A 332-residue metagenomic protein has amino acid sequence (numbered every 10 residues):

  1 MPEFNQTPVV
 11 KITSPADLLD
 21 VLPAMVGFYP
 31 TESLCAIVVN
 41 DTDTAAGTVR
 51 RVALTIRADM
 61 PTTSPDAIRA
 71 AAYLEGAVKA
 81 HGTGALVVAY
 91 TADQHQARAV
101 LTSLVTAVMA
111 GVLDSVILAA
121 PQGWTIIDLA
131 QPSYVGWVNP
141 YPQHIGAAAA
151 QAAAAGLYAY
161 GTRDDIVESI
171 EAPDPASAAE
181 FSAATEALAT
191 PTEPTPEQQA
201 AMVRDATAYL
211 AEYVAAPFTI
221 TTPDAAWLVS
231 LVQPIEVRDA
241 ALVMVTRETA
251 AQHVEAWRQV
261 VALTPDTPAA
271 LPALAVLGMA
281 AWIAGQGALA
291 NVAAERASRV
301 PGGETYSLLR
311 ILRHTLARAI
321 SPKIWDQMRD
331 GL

Functional and structural regions predicted by a protein language model:
P2-S33, D43-L332: Charged, compositionally biased boundary regions
C35-V39: Conserved hydrophobic/aromatic positions in well-ordered beta-strands
